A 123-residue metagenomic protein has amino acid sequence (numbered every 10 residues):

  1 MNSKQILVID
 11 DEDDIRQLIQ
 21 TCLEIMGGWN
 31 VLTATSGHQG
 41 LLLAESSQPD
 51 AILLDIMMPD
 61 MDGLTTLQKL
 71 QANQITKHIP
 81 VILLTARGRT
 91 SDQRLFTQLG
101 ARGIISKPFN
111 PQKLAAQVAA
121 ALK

Functional and structural regions predicted by a protein language model:
D13-L32: Two-component/phosphorelay signaling modules centered on CheY-like receiver
T33-L42, G63-T65: Helix N-cap/capping motif at the beta->alpha junctions
S47-L53: Active-site beta3 strand of CheY-like receiver
D55, K107: A Lys-centered signature of the CheY-like receiver
M58: Receiver (REC) domain active-site loop signature in two-component systems and cognate sites in sensor histidine kinases
T65, G88-I105, A116: Alpha4 helix (beta4-alpha4-beta5 surface) of REC/receiver domains from two-component response regulators
F109-A119: C-terminal output helix
